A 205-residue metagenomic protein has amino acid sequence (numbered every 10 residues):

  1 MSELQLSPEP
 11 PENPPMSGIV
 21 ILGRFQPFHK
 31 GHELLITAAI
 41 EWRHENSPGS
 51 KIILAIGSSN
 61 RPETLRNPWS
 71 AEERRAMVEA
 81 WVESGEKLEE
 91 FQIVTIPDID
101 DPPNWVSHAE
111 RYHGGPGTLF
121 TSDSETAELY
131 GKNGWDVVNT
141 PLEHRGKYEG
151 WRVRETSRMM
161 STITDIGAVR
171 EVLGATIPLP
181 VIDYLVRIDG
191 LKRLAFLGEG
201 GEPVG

Functional and structural regions predicted by a protein language model:
M1-G205: Nucleotidyltransferase catalytic core that binds NTPs
